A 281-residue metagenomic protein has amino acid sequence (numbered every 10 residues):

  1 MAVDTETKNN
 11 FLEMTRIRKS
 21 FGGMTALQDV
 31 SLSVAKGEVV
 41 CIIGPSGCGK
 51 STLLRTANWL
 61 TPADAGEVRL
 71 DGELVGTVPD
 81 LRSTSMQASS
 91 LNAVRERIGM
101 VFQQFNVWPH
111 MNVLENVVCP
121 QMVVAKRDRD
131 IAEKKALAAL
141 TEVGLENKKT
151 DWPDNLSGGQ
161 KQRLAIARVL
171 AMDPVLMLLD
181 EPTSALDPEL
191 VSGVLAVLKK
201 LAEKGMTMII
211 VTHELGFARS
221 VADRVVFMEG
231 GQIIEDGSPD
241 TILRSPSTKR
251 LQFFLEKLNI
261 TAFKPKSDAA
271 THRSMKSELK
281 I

Functional and structural regions predicted by a protein language model:
W152-L156, Q160: Conserved ABC ATPase signature
A171-V175: A short, proline-enriched helix->beta-strand linker immediately N-terminal to the Walker B motif in ABC-type P-loop
M177-D180: Catalytic Walker B motif of ABC-type/P-loop ATPase nucleotide-binding domains
T212-H213: H-loop/switch region of ABC-family ATPase nucleotide-binding domains
A218-S220: A short, surface-exposed alpha-helical micro-motif characterized by mixed small hydrophobic and charged/polar residues
D236-G237: ABC ATPase "signature
